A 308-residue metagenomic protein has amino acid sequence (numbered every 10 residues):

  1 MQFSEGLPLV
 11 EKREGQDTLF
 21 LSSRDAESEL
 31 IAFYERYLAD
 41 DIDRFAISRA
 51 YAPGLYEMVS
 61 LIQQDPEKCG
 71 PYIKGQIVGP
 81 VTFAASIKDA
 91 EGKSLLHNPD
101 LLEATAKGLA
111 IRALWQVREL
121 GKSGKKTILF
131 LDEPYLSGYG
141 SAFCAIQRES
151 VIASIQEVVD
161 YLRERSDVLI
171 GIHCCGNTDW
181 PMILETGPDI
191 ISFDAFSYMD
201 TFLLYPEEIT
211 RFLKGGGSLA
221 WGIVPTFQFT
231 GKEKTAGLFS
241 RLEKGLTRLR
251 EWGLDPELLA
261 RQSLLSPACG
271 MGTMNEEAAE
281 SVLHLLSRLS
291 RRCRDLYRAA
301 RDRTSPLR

Functional and structural regions predicted by a protein language model:
M1-S94, G217, R248-E251, R261 (+1 more regions): Alpha/beta catalytic barrel-like cores
Q2-F33, V151-L162, V168-N177, I191 (+3 more regions): Non-catalytic scaffold segments within catalytic domains of secreted glycoside hydrolases
E29-R36, G75-T82, L129-L136, W221-T226 (+1 more regions): Short loop/turn segments at strand-loop or loop-helix junctions that form parts of catalytic or ligand-binding pockets
I42-S60, P99-L114, F239-G245: Glycine-rich anion/phosphate-binding loops
V59, Q63, V117, I155-E164 (+4 more regions): Surface-exposed amphipathic alpha-helices with a cationic face
P66-P71, G121-K126, R165-D167, K214 (+2 more regions): Short helix-terminating capping/connector loops at secondary-structure junctions
G75, S94-E207, P225, T230-E233: Active-site loop segments of alpha/beta catalytic cores
D189-R303: Catalytic-face loop-and-helix region of soluble metabolic enzyme cores
